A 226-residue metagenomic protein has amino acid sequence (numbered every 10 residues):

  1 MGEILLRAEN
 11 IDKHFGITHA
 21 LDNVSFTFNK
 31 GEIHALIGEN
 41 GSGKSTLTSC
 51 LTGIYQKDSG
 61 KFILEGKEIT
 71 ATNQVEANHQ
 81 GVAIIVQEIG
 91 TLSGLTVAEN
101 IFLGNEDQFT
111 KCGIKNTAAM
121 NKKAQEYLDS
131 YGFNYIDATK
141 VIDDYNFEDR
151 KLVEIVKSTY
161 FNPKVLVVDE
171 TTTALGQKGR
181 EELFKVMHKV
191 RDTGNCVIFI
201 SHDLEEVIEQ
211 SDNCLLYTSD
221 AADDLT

Functional and structural regions predicted by a protein language model:
I37-E39: The feature captures the beta-strand-to-loop junction immediately N-terminal to the Walker
G60-A71, E76-Q80: Conserved ABC transporter NBD signature motif
I155: Hydrophobic anchor residue at the start of the ABC signature
L166-E170: Catalytic Walker B motif of ABC-type/P-loop ATPase nucleotide-binding domains
S201-H202: H-loop/switch region of ABC-family ATPase nucleotide-binding domains
Y217-T226: Single conserved hydrophobic/aromatic residue that forms the stacking wall/gate of nucleotide- or nucleobase-binding
